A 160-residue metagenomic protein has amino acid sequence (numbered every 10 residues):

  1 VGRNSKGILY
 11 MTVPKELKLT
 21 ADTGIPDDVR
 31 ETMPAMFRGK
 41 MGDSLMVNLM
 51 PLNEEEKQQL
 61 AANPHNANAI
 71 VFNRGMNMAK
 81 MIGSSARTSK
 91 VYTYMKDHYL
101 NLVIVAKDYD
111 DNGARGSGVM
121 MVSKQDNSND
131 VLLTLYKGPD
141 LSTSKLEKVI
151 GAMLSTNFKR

Functional and structural regions predicted by a protein language model:
V1, R74, G138-P139: Mixed-charge, polar/low-complexity N-terminal
V1-M33: N-terminal "mature-domain start" segment
S5, L9, N63, L141-K148: Extracytoplasmic/periplasmic, Sec-exported soluble proteins
L9-Y10, M36, V71, L135 (+1 more regions): Intrinsic disorder/low-structure terminal segments
V13, A67-R74, M78, K145-A152: Stable alpha-helical elements in mature extracytoplasmic
K15, P51-E54, R160: Non-catalytic surface loops within mature trypsin-like serine protease
L17, N127-R160: Surface-exposed amphipathic alpha-helical segments
T23-V131: Conserved polar/disulfide-associated segments of primarily extracytoplasmic proteins
